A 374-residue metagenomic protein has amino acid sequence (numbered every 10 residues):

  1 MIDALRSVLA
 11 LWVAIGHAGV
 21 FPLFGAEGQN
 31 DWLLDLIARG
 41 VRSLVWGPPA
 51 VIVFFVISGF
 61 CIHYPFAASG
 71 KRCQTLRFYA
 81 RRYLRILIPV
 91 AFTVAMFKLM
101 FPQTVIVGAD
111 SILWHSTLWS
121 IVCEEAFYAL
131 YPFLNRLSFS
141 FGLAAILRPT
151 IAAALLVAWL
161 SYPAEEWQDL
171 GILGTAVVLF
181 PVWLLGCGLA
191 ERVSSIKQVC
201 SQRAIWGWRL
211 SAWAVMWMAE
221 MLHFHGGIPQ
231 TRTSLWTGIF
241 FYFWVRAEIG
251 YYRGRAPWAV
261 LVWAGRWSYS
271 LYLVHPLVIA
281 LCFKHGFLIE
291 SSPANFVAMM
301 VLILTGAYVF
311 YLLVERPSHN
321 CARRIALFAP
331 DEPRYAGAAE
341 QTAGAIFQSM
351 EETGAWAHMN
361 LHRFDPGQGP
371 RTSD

Functional and structural regions predicted by a protein language model:
I2-L5, L9, L44-S58, I62-M100 (+10 more regions): Transmembrane alpha-helical segments and their boundary/interface "anchor" motifs in multi-pass integral membrane
L11-A18, K98-M100, I151-A164, S211-F224: Aromatic-anchored segments of alpha-helical transmembrane domains
W12-I15, I62-H63, F127-S140, L189 (+1 more regions): Membrane-interfacial alpha-helical segments at the cytosolic side of multi-pass membrane proteins
Q29-W46, I57, H63-P65, K71-L130 (+4 more regions): Membrane-interface helix-loop-helix regions
P48, L179, W183-G188, S211-P317: Alpha-helical transmembrane segments of multi-pass integral membrane proteins
G70-R77, N135-A145, R192-A204, G226-P229 (+1 more regions): Membrane-interface helix-boundary motifs at transmembrane edges
E125-L156, P163, A190-W208, S291: Solvent-exposed interhelical
P317-L361: Membrane-proximal cytoplasmic C-terminal regulatory module of class A 7TM GPCRs
